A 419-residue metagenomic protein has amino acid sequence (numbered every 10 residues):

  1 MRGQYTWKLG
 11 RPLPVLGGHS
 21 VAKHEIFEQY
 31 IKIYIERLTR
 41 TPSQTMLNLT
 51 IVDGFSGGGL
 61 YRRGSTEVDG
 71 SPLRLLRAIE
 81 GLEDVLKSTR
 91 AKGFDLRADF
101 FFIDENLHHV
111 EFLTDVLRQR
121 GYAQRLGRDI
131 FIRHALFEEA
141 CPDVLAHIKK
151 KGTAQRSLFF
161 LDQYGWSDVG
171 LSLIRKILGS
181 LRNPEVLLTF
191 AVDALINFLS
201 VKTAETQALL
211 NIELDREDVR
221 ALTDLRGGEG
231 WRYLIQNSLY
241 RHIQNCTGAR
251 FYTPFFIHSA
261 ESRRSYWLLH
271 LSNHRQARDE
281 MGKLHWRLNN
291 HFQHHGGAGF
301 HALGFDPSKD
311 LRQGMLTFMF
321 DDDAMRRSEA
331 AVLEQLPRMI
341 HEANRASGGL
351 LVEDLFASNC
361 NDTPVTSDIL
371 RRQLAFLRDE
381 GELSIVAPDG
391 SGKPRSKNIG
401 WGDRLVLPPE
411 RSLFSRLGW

Functional and structural regions predicted by a protein language model:
Q29-V144, V365-F376: SAM cofactor-binding core of SAM-dependent methyltransferases, primarily the Rossmann-like beta-alpha-beta module
A140-T153, R175: Short amphipathic alpha-helix with an adjacent loop that forms part of the alpha/beta core around
R156-D168: A short SAM/SAH-binding and catalytic strip from SAM-dependent methyltransferases
W166-K176: A short, conserved alpha-helix within the catalytic core of class I
R182-A194: Conserved beta-strand signature within the Rossmann-like core of class I S-adenosyl-L-methionine
A204-A260: A conserved mid-domain beta-alpha-beta active-site/ligand-binding segment of alpha/beta enzyme cores
W267-A277: Conserved beta strand-loop-helix elements of the APE1-like EEP
L284-W419: C-terminal target-recognition/interaction regions appended to catalytic cores
